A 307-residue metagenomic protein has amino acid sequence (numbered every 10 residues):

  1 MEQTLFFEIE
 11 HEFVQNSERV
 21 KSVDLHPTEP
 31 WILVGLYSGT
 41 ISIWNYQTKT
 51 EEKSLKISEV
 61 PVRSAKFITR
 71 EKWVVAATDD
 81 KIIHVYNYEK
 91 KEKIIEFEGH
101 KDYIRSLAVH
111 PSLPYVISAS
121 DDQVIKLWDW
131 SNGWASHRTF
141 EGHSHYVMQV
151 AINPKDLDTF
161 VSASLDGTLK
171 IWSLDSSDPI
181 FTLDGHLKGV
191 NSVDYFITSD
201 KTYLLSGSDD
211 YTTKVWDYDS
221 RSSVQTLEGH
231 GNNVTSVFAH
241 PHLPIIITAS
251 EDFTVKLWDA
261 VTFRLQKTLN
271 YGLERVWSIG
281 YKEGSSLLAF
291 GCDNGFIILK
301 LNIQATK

Functional and structural regions predicted by a protein language model:
M1-S17, T48: A short helix->beta-strand "capping" segment at the edge of beta-propeller domains
F13-V20, K56-V62, E98-I104, F140-V147 (+3 more regions): WD40/WD-repeat beta-propeller blade N-cap
D24-E29, A65-E71, A108-L113, N132 (+6 more regions): Loop/turn segments within WD40 beta-propeller blades
P30-L33, E71-V75, H84, I94-I95 (+11 more regions): Structural hallmark of WD40 beta-propellers
G35-S38, A77-D80, S118-D122, S162-D166 (+3 more regions): Conserved strand-to-loop turn within each blade of WD40 beta-propeller repeats
I41-W44, I83-N87, L107, I125-D129 (+6 more regions): WD40-repeat beta-propellers
V276-K307: Blade-level signature of beta-propeller repeat domains, shared across WD40, Kelch, NHL, RCC1 and BNR/Asp-box propellers
